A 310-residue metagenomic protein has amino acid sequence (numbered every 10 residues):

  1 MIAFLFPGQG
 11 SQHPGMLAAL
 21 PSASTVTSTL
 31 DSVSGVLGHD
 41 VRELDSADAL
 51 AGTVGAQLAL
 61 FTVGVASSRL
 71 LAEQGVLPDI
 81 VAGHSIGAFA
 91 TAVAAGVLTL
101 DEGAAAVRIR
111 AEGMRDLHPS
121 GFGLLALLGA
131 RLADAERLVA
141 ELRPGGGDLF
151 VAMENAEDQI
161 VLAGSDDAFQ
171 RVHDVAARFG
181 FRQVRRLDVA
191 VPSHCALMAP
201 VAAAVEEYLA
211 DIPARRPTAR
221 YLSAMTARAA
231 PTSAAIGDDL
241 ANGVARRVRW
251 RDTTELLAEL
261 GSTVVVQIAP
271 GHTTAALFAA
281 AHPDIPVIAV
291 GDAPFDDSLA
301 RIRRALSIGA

Functional and structural regions predicted by a protein language model:
M1-A135, V264-D297: FabD-like malonyl-/acyl-CoA
Q9-S11, G35-H39, A95-V244: Alpha/beta catalytic cores of group-transfer enzymes, especially the acyltransferase/condensing modules of polyketide
G64, Y221, L257: A residue-level signal for conserved active-site and pocket-lining positions in enzyme catalytic cores
A72, A177, A258-G261: Non-catalytic positions within long, well-ordered alpha-helices that form the structural scaffold/packing of enzyme
L187-V189, A258, V290-D292: Short glycine-rich catalytic loops that host catalytic nucleophiles or stabilize transition states across multiple
T226, P286-A310: Short, flexible loop segments at boundaries between secondary-structure elements
A245-S262: A short, acidic, amphipathic alpha-helical segment used as a generic capping/interface helix at domain edges
